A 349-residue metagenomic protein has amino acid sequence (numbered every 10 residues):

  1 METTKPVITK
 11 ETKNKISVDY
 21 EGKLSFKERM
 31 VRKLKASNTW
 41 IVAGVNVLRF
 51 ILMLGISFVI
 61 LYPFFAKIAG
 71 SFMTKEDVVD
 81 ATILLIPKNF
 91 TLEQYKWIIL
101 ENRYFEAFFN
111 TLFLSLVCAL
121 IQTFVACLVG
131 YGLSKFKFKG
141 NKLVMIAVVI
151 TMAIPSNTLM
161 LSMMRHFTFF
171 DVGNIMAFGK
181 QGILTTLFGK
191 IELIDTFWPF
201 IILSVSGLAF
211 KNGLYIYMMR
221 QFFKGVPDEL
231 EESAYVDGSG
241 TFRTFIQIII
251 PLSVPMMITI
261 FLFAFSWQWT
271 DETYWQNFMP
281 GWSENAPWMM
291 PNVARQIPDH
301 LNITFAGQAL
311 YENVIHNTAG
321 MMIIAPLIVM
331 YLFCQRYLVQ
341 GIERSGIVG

Functional and structural regions predicted by a protein language model:
E2-W40: Short, Lys/Arg-rich, polar N-terminal cytosolic tail immediately upstream of the first transmembrane signal-anchor
I16, V45-G349: A structural signal for multi-pass alpha-helical bundles of membrane permease subunits that mediate small-molecule
